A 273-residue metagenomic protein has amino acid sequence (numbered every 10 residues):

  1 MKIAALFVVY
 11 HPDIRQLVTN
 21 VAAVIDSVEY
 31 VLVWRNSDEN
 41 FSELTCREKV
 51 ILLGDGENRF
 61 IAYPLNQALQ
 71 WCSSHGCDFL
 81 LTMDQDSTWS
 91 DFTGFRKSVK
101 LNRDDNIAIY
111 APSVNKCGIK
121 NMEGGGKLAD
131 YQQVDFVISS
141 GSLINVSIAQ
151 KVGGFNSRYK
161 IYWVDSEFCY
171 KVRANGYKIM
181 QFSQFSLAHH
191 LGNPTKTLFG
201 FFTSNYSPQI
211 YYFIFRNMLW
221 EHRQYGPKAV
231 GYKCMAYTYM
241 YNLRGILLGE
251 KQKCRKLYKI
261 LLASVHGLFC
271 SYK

Functional and structural regions predicted by a protein language model:
L6-D26: Short, well-formed alpha-helical segments that are part of the catalytic scaffolds of diverse glycosyltransferases
V21-E57: Acidic donor-binding segment of Leloir-type glycosyltransferases
D55-C72: Glycine-rich, basic loop-to-helix element that forms the pyrophosphate-binding segment of sugar-nucleotide handling
C77-T88: Short beta-strand-to-loop acidic/aromatic patch adjacent to the donor-nucleotide binding site
T88-E123: Conserved donor NDP-sugar-binding/catalytic core segment of glycosyltransferases
K127-I144: A recurrent flexible, glycine/aromatic-enriched loop bordering the glycosyltransferase active site that acts as
I148, V152-G153, R158-S186, H190-L191: A short, conserved alpha-helix in the catalytic core of glycosyltransferases
G226-K273: Non-catalytic, C-terminal membrane-associated alpha-helical segments of glycosyltransferases
